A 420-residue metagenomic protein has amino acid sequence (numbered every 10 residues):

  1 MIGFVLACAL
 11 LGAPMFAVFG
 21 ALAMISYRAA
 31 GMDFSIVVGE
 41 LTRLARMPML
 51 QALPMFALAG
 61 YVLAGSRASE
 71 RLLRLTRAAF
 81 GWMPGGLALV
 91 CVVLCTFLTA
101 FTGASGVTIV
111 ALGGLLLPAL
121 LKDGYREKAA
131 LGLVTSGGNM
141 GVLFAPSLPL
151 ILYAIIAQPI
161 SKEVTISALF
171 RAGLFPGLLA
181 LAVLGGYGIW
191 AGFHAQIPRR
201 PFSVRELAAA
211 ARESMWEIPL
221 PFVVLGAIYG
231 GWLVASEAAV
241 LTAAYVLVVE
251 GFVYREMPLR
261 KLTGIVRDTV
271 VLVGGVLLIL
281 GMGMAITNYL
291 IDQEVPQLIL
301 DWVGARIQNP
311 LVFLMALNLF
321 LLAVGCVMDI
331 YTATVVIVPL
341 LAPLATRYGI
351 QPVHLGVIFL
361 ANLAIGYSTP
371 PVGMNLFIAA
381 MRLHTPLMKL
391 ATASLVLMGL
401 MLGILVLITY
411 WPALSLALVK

Functional and structural regions predicted by a protein language model:
M1-K420: Alpha-helical transmembrane segments of multi-pass membrane transport proteins
